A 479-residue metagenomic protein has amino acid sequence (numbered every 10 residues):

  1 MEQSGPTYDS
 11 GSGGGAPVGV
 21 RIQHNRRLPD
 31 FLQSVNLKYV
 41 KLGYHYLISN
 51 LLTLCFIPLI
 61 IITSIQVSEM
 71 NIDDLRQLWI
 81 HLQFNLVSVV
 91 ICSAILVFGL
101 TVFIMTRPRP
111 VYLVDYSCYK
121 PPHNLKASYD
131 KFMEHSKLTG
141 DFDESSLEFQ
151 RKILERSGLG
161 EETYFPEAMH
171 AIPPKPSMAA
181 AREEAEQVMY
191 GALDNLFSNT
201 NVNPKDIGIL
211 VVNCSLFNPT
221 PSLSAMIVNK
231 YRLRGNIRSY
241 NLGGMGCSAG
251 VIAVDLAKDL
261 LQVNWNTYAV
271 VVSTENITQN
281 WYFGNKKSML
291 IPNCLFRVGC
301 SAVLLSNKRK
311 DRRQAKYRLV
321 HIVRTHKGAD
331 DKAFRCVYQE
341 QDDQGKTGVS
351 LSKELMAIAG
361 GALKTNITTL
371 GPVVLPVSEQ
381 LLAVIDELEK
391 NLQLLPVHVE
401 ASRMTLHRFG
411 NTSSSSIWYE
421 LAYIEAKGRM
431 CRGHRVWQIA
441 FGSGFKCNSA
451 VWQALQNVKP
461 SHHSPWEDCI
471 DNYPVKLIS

Functional and structural regions predicted by a protein language model:
E2-S93, V102-M105, S215-F217, M226-V228 (+4 more regions): Claisen-condensing/thiolase-fold acyl-transfer catalytic domains that form or cleave C-C bonds in fatty acid
Q3-V35, S88-V90, P108-E134, G140-S157 (+4 more regions): Hydrophobic pocket-lining "lid/loop/helix" segments that shape and contact the acyl-thioester
F98-Y112: Transmembrane-cytosolic junction motif
P108-R109, K205-I207, G235-I237, N264-A269 (+4 more regions): Short coil/turn connectors at secondary-structure junctions
V114-D115, N213, G243, V270-E275 (+2 more regions): Short beta-strand segments
T163, M169, A225, N229-K230 (+1 more regions): Glycine- and small hydrophobic-enriched segments that form the cores of compact globular domains
N203-N213, K390: Short glycine-rich phosphate-binding loop at a beta-alpha junction
F217-P221, S248-A249, I277-W281, G328: Short, well-ordered, mixed-charge alpha-helical segments that flank or form enzyme active sites
